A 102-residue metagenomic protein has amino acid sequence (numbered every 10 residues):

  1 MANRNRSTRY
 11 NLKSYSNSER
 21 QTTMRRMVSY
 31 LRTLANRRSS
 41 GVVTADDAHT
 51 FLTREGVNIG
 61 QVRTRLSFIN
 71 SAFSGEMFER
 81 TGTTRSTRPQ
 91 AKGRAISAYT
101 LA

Functional and structural regions predicted by a protein language model:
M1-T22: Long, low-complexity, charged/polar intrinsically disordered regions in eukaryotic proteins
S16-V42: Positively charged, polyanion-binding regions of nucleic-acid-associated proteins
V28, A45-H49, L66: Short amphipathic alpha-helical segments
S39-T53: Short acidic, hydrophobic short linear motifs in intrinsically disordered regions
T53-F68, R80-Q90: Short, positively charged loop/turn segments that connect secondary-structure elements
S71-G75: Basic amphipathic alpha-helical segments that dock to polyanions
R85-A102: Short, cationic-aromatic polyanion-contact patches
